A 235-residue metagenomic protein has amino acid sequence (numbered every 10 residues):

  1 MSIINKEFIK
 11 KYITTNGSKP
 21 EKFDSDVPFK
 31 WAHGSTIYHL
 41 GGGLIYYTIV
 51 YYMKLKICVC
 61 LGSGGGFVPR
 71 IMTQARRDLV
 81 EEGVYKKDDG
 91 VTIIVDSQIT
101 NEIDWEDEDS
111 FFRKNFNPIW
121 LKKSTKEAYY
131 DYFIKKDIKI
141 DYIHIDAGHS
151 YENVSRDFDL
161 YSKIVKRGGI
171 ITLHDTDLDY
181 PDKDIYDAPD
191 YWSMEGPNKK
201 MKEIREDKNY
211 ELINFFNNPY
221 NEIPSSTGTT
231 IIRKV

Functional and structural regions predicted by a protein language model:
M1-L44, Y129: Mobile, glycine- and charge-enriched loop segments and immediately flanking short secondary-structure elements within
A32, I37, Y47-V235: S-adenosylmethionine/decaboxylated-SAM
